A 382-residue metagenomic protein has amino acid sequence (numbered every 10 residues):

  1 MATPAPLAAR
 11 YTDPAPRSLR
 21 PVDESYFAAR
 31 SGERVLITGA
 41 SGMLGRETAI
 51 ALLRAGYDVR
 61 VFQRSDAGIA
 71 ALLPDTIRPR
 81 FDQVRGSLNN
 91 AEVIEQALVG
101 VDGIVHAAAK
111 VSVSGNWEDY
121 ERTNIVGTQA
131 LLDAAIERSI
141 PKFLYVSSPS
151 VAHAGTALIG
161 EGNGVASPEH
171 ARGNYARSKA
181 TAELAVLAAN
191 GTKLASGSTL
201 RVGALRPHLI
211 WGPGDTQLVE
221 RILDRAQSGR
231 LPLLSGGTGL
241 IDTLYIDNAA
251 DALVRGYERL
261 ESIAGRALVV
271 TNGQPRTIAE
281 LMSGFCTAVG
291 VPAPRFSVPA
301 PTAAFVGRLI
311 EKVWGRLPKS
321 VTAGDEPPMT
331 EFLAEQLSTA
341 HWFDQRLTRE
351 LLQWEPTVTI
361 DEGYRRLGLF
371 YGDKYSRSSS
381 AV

Functional and structural regions predicted by a protein language model:
A2-Y26, R34, F343-L351, E355-V382: Amphipathic terminal alpha-helices
F27-A28, V35-A55: N-terminal Rossmann NAD(P)H-binding glycine-rich loop of SDR-like oxidoreductase domains
D82-V126, A134: NAD(P)H-binding glycine-rich loop region in Rossmannoid oxidoreductase-like domains and their noncatalytic homologs
V126, A130-N174: Conserved Rossmann-fold NAD(P)-dependent oxidoreductase catalytic core, especially the SDR/UDP-sugar
H170-G203: Active-site Tyr-X1-5-Lys
A180, S198, W211-R221, R255-L268 (+1 more regions): Glycine/proline-rich active-site loop of Rossmann-fold NAD(P)-dependent oxidoreductases
N190-I241, I246-N248, V254-R255, F285-C286: NAD(P)-dependent short-chain dehydrogenase/reductase
R259-P328, R365-R366, S378-V382: Mid/C-terminal beta-alpha module of Rossmann-like enzyme folds, strongest in SDR-family dehydrogenases/epimerases
